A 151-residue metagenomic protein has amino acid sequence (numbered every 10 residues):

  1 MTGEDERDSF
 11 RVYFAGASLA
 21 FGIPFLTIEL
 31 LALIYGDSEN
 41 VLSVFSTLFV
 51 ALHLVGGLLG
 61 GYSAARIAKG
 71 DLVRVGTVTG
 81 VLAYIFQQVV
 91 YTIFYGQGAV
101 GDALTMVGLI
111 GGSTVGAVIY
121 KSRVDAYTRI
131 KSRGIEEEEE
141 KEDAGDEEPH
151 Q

Functional and structural regions predicted by a protein language model:
M1-Q151: Juxtamembrane/disordered regions of integral membrane proteins
